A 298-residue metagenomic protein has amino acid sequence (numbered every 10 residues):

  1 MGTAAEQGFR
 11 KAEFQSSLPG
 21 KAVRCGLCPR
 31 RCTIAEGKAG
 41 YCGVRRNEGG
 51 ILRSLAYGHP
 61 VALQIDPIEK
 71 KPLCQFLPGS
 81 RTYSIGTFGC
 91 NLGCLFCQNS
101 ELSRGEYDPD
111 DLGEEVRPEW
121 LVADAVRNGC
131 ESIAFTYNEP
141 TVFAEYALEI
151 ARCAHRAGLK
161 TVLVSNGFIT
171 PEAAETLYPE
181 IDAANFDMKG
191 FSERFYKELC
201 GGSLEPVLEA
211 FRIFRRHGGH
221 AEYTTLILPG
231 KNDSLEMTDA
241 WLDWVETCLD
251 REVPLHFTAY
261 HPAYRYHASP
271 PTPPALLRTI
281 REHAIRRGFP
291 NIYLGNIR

Functional and structural regions predicted by a protein language model:
M1-E36, G230-R298: Auxiliary Fe-S-binding modules of radical SAM enzymes
M1-T87, S100-R104: N-terminal [4Fe-4S]-dependent radical SAM core
K38, C90, S192: A generic "binding-loop/recognition-motif" signal
L77-S84, N91, L121-A125, S132: Iron-sulfur-cluster electron-transfer modules
T87-G89, Y137: Glycine-rich His-Gly loop
C94-Q98: The canonical Cys-X-X-Cys-His
L102-E114, R156: A short alpha->loop->secondary-structure connector
E115-T272: Conserved AdoMet/S-adenosylmethionine-binding subsite of the radical SAM
